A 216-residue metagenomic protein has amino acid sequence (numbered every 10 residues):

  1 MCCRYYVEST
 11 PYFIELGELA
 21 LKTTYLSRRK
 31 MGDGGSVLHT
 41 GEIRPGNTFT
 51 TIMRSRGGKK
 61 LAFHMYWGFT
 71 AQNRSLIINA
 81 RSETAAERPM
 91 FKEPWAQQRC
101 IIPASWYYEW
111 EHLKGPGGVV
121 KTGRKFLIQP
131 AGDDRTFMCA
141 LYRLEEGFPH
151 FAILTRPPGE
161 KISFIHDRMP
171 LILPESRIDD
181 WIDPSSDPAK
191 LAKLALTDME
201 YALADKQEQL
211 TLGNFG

Functional and structural regions predicted by a protein language model:
M1-G216: Short linear sequence motif anchored by a di-proline
